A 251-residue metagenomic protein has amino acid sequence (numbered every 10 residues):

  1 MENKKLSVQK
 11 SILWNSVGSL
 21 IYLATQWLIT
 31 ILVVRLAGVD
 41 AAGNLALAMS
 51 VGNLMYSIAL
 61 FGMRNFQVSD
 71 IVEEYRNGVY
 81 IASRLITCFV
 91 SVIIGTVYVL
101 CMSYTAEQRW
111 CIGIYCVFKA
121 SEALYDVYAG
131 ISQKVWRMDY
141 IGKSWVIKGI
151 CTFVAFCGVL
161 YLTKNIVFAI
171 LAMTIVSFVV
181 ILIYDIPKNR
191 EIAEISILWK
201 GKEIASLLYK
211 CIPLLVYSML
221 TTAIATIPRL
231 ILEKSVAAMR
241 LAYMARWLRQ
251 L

Functional and structural regions predicted by a protein language model:
M1-K4, V8, D139-K143, I166-A169 (+3 more regions): Interhelical loop/hinge segments that connect adjacent transmembrane helices in multipass membrane
E2-V8, V34-A41, G52-I86, I131-Y140: Transmembrane-helix boundary and interhelical linker motifs in polytopic inner-membrane proteins
S7-F61, V92, G149-F153, I212-M239 (+1 more regions): Signature of the first transmembrane helix
Q9-L23, E73-G78, V117, S132-C157 (+2 more regions): Alpha-helical transmembrane segments of multi-pass membrane transporters/permeases
V34-A48, D70-V79, V92-A120, Y161-I170: Membrane-interface helix-capping segments at transmembrane helix termini in multi-pass transporters
M49-S50, L54-M55, T96-V97, Y104-Y128 (+4 more regions): Alpha-helical transmembrane segments of multi-pass membrane proteins
R64-Q67, V127-K134, M138, G158 (+1 more regions): C-terminal transmembrane helix end/exit motif
R109-C116, K143-R190, Y243-R246: Hydrophobic alpha-helical transmembrane segments
